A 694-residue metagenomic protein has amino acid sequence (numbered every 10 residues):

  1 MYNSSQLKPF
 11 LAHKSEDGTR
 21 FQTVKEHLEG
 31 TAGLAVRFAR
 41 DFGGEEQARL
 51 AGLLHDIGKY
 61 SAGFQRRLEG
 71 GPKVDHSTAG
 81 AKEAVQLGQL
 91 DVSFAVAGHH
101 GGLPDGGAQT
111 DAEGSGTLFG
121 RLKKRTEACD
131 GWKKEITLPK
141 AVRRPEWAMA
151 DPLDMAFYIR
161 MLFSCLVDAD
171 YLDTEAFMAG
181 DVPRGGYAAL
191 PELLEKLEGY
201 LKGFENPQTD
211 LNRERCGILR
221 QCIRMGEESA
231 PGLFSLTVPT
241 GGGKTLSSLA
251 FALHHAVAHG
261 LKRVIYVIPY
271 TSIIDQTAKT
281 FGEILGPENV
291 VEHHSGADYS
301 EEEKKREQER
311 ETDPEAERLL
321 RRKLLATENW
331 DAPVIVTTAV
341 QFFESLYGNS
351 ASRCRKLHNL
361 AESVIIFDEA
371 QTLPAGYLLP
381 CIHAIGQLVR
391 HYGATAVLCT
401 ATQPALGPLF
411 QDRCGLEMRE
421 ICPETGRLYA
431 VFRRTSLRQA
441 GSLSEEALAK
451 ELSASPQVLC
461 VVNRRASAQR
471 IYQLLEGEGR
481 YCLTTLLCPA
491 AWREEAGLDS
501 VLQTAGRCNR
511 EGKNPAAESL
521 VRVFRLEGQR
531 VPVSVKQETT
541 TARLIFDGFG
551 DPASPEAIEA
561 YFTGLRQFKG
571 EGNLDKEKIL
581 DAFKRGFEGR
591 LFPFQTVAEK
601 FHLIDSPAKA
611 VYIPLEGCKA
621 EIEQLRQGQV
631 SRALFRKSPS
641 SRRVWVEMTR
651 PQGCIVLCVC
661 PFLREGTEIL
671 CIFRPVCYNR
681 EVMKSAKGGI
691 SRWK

Functional and structural regions predicted by a protein language model:
M1-G199: Accessory nucleic-acid engagement/destabilization modules that flank
V92, V389, E446-S455, A466 (+5 more regions): C-terminal helicase lobe and adjacent C-terminal extensions/tails of nucleic-acid helicase motors
S229-A252: Walker A/P-loop
L261-L285, E292-D298, A405: Conserved Walker A/P-loop ATP-binding site and its immediately adjacent core in helicase/helicase-like ATPase domains
R263-I274, E451-E476: Conserved strand-helix element at the start of the C-terminal RecA-like helicase core
G286-Y347: Inter-Walker segment of RecA-like/P-loop motor cores
I335, A339-F343, A351-L388: SF2 helicase catalytic motif II
A401-A454: Interdomain hinge/linker at the junction between the two RecA-like core domains of SF2 helicases
